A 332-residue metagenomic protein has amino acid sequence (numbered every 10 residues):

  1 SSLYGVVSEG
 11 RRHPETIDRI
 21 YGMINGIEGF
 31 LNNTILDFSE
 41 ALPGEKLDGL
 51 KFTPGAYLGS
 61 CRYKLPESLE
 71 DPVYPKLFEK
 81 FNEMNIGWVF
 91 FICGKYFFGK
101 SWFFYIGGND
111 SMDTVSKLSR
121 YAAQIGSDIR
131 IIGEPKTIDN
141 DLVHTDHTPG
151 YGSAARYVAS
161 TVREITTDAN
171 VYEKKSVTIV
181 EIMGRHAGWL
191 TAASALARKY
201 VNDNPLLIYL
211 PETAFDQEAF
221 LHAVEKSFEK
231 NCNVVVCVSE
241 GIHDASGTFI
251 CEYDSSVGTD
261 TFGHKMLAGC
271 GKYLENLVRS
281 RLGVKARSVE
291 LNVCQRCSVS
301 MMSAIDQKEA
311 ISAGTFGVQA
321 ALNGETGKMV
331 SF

Functional and structural regions predicted by a protein language model:
S1-T34: N-terminal phosphate-binding or glycine-rich loops at protein starts, especially the Walker A/P-loop of NTPases
T16-I24, R198, N202-F215, E325-F332: Glycine-rich phosphate/pyrophosphate-binding loops and their adjacent beta-strand/loop elements at enzyme active sites
G22-E28, R62-Y63, G94-Y96, G108-N109 (+4 more regions): Short, ordered loop/turn segments at secondary-structure junctions
F30-V89, K95, K100, D110-S111 (+4 more regions): Glycine-rich oxoanion-binding loops at beta->alpha junctions
K80, M84-G94, Y105-G107, M112-I132 (+1 more regions): Accessory alpha-helical/coil subdomains and C-terminal extensions that flank or cap enzyme catalytic cores
D139-H147, C297-S298: Glycine-rich, charge-decorated loop segments at or immediately adjacent to ligand/cofactor-binding or catalytic sites
C251-F332: C-terminal non-catalytic interaction/assembly regions of soluble proteins
